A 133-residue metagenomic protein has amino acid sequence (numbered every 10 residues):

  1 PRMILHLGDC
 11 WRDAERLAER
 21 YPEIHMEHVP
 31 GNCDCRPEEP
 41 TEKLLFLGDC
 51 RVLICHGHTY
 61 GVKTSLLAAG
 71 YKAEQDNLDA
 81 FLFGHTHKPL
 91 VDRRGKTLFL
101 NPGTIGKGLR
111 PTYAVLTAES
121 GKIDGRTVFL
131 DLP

Functional and structural regions predicted by a protein language model:
P1-L47: Core catalytic region of metal-dependent phosphoesterases/phosphodiesterases, especially metallo-beta-lactamase-like
M3-D9, E27-N32, L53-H56, D79-H85 (+1 more regions): Active-site neighborhood of phospho(di)ester-bond hydrolases with catalytic His/Asp-centered motifs
W11-E15, C33-E38, Y60-S65, F81-R93 (+1 more regions): Active-site environment of divalent metal-dependent phosphoester hydrolases
A14, A18, A69-A73, Y113: Short amphipathic alpha-helical segments and helix-helix/interface helices
R16, E27, C35, R51-L53 (+3 more regions): A generic structural micro-environment signature that highlights single residues at secondary-structure boundaries
Y21-I24, G70-K72, L98-F99: Glycine-rich, phosphate-binding/catalytic loops in enzymes
M26-C33, E39-H56, K63-D76: Glycine/small-residue-rich loop that forms an oxyanion/phosphate-binding "nest" at active or ligand-binding sites
T41, G48, E74-N77, R93-G95 (+1 more regions): Binuclear metal-dependent phosphoesterase catalytic core
